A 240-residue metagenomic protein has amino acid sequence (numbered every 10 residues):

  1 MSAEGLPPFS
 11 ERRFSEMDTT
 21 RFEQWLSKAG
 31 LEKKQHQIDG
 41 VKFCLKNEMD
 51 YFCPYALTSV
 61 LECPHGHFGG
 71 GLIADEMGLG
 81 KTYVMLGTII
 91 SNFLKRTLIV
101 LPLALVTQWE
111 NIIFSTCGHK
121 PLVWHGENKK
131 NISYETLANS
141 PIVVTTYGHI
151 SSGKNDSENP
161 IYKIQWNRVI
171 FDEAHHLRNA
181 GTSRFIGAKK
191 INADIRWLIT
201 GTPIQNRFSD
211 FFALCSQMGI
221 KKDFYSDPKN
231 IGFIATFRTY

Functional and structural regions predicted by a protein language model:
S2-G30, K42, K46, A56-E62 (+5 more regions): SF2 helicase/translocase NTPase motor core, specifically the RecA-like lobe 1 inter-motif segment between Walker
F43, T88, I112, D210-Q217: Generic recognition of well-ordered alpha-helical segments
C63-P64, K190: Conserved C-terminal RecA-like helicase domain
D75, L79-I90, F211-F212: Motif I (Walker A/P-loop) of helicase-class P-loop NTPases
G78, D172, T200: Conserved G/P- and acidic residue-centered "switch" motifs that form tight phosphate/ATP-binding loops in soluble
A138-N139, R168, F185-Y240: Conserved P-loop NTPase motor "coupling/switch" region that bridges the ATPase
